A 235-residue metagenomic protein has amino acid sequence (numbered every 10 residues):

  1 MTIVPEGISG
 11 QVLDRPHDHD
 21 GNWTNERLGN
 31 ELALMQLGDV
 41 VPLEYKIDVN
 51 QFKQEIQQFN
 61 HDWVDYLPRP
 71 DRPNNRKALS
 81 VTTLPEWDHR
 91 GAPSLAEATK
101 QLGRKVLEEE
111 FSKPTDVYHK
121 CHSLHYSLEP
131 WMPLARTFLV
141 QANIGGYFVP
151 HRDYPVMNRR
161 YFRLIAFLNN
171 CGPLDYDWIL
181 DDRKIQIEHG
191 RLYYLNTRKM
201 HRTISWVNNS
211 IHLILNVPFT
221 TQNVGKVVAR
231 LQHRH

Functional and structural regions predicted by a protein language model:
M1-S127: Non-heme Fe(II)/2-oxoglutarate
F138-N158: Conserved short histidine dyad/triad with adjacent acidic residue
Q141, M157-P173: Short, conserved beta-strand element in jelly-roll/cupin
F162-L168, L192-Y194, N208-K226: A short hydrophobic beta-strand segment most commonly corresponding to one strand of the jelly-roll/cupin
F167-E188: A short beta-strand-loop-beta hairpin characteristic of the jelly-roll/cupin
I185-M200: Conserved metal-binding segment of the jelly-roll/cupin
H201-V207: Asparagine-centered strand-capping/turn motif at beta-strand->loop junctions
